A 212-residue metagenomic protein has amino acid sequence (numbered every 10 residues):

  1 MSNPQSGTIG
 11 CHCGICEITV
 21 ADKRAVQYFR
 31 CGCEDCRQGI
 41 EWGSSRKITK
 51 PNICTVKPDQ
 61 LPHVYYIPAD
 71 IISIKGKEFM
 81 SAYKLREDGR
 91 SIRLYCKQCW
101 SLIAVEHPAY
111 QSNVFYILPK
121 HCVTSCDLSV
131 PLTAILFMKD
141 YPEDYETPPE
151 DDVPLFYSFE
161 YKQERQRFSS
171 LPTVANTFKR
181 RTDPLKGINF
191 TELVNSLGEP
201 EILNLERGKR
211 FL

Functional and structural regions predicted by a protein language model:
S2-I9, C16-L212: A short Gly-Trp-Pro
